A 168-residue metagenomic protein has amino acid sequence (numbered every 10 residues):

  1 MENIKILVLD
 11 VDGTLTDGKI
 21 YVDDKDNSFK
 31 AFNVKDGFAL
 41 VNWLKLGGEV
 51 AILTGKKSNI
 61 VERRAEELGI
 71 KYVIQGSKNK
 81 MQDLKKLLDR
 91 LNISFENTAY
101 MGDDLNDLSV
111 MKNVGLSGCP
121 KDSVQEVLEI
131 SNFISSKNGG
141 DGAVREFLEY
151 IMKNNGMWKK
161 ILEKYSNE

Functional and structural regions predicted by a protein language model:
M1-N79: Alpha-helical substrate-recognition element adjacent to the catalytic core
D26-K30, Y72-V73, M81-E168: Mg2+-dependent phosphoryl-transfer enzymes with acidic/Ser/Thr/Gly-rich catalytic loops
